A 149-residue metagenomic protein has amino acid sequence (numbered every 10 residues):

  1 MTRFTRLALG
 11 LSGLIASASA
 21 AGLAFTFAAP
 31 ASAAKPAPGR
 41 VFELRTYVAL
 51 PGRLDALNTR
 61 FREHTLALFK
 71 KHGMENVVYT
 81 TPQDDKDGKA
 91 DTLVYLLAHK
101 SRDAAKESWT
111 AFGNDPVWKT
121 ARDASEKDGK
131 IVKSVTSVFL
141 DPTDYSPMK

Functional and structural regions predicted by a protein language model:
M1-A21: Bacterial N-terminal signal peptides that target proteins for export
L11, F25, S32-P38, T59-V77 (+2 more regions): An amphipathic, aromatic/His-enriched active-site/gating alpha helix that lines ligand/cofactor pockets
S17, A28-A29: N-terminal signal peptide c-region/cleavage motif recognized by signal peptidases
F42-T46, V94: Active-site-flanking beta-strand signature of metal-NTP-handling nucleotidyl enzymes and homologous cyclase-like
A49-N58: Short, surface-exposed ligand-recognition loops at beta-strand->loop->(often short) alpha-helix junctions that present
T80-D85: Short, solvent-exposed loop/turn elements at beta->coil junctions and helix N-caps that rim active or binding pockets
D87-L93: A short, glycine/Asx- and small/polar-enriched loop/turn that sits immediately N-terminal to a beta-strand
D141-M148: Short, low-complexity, Pro/Ser/Thr/Gly-rich segments in the mature regions of secreted, periplasmic
